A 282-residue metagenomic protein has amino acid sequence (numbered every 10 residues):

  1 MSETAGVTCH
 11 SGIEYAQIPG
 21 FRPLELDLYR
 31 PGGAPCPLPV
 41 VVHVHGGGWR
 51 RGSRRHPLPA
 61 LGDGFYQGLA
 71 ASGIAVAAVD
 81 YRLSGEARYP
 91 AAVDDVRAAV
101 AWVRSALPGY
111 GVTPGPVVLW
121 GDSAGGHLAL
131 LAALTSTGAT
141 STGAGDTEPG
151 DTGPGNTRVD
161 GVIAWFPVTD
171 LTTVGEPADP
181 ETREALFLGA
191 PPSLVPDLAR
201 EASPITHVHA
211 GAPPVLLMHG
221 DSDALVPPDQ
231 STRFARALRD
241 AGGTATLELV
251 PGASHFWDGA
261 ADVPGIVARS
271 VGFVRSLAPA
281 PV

Functional and structural regions predicted by a protein language model:
M1-V282: Alpha/beta-hydrolase superfamily serine-hydrolase fold, recognizing
